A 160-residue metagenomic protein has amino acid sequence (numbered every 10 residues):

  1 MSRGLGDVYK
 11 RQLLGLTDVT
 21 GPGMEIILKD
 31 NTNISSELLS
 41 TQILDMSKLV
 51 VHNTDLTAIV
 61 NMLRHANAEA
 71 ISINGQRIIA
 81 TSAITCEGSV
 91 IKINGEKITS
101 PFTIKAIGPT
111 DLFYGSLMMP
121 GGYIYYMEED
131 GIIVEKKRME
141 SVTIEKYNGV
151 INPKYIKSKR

Functional and structural regions predicted by a protein language model:
M1-Y9: Single conserved hydrophobic/aromatic residue that forms the stacking wall/gate of nucleotide- or nucleobase-binding
S2-R3, L16-T17, G149-I151: Immediate N-terminus of the mature polypeptide
K10-L16, T20-P22, I78-T85: Glycine/charge-rich, flexible interdomain linkers and switch-proximal surface loops that mediate coupling
L13-L44, L63: Charged heptad-repeat coiled-coil "stalk" segments of single-pass membrane proteins that scaffold or bridge
I26-T32, G75, G95, A106-G108 (+1 more regions): Flexible glycine-/small-residue-rich
L38-I124: Soluble extracytoplasmic domains of inner/organellar membrane proteins
P101, A106-R160: Extracytoplasmic/luminal low-complexity segments enriched in Pro/Gly and acidic/polar residues that act as flexible
